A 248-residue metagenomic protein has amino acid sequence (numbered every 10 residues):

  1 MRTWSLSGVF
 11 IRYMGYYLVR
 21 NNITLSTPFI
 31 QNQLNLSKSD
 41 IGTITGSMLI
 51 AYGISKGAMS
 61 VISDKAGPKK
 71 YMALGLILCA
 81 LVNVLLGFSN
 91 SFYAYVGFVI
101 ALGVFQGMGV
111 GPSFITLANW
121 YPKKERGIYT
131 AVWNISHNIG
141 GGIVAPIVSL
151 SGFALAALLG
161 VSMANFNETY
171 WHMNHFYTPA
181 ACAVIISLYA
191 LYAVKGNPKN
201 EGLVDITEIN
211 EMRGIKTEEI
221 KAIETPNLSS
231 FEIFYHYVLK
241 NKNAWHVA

Functional and structural regions predicted by a protein language model:
W4-K38: Extracytoplasmic
N21, L49-G57, G142: Residue-level signature of mid-helix packing/kink "hotspots" within the transmembrane helices of 12-pass Major
I54-Y93: Conserved MFS/SLC helix-loop-helix module at the cytosolic interface between two early adjacent transmembrane helices
Y93-V99, H246-V247: Short hydrophobic/alpha-helical segments at membrane-entry points of transmembrane helices in Major Facilitator
F98-S136: Cytoplasmic helix-loop-helix junction between adjacent transmembrane helices in 12-TM secondary transporters
T130-A156: Glycine-rich segments within core transmembrane alpha-helices of 12-TM secondary carriers
M173-Y192: Symmetry-related core transmembrane helices of the 12-TM Major Facilitator Superfamily/SLC fold
L203-V247: Juxtamembrane intracellular "pre-TM" segments in multi-pass secondary transporters
